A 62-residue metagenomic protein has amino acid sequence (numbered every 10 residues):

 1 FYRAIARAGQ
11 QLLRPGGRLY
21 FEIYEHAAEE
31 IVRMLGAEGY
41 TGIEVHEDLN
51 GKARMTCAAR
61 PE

Functional and structural regions predicted by a protein language model:
F1-E62: S-adenosylmethionine
